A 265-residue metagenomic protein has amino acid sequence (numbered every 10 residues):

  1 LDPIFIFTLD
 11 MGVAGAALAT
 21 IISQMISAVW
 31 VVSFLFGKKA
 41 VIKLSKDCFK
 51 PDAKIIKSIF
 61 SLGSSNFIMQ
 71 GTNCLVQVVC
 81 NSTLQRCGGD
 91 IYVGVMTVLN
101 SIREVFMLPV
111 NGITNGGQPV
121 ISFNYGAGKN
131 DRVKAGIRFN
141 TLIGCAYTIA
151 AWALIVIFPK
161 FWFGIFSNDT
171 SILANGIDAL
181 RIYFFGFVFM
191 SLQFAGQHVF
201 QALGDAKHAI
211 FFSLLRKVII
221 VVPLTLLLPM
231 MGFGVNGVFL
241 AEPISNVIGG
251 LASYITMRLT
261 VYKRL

Functional and structural regions predicted by a protein language model:
I4-M11, C74-S101, V105, F123 (+2 more regions): Helix-terminus/linker motif at the lipid-water interface of multi-pass membrane proteins
D10-G63, I121-G186, L228-L265: Short alpha-helical transmembrane segments in multi-pass integral membrane proteins
I21, M25-V29, G63, F67-V79 (+8 more regions): Hydrophobic alpha-helical transmembrane bundles that constitute the permease/transmembrane domains of multi-pass
L35-N100: Acidic, glycine-rich loop-and-beta core segments that form the ion-binding/anion-interacting portion of active sites
I59-F67, G71, L99, R103 (+5 more regions): Loop-to-transmembrane-helix entry motif
N81, V93-A153, I157-P159, M190-F212 (+1 more regions): Small-residue-rich hydrophobic transmembrane alpha-helices
V221-P229: Hydrophobic alpha-helical transmembrane segments in multi-pass integral membrane proteins
